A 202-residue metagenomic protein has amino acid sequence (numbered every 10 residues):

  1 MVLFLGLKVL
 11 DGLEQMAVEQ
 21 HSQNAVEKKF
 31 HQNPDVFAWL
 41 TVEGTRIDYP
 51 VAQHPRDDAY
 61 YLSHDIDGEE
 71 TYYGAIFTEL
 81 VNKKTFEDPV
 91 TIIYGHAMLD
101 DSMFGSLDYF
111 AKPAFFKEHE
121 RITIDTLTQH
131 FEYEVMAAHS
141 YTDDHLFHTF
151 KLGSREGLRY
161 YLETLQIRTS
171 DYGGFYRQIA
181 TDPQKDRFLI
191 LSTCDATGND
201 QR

Functional and structural regions predicted by a protein language model:
V2-R202: Solvent-exposed, non-transmembrane regions of membrane-associated and secreted proteins
